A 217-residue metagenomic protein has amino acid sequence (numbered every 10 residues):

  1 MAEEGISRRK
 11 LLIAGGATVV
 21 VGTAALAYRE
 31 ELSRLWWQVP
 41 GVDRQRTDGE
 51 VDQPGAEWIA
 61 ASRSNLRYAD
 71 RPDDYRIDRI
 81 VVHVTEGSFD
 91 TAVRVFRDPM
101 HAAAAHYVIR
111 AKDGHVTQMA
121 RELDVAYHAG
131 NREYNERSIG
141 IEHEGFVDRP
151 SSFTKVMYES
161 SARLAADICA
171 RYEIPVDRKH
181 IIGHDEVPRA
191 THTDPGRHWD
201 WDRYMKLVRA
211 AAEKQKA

Functional and structural regions predicted by a protein language model:
A2-G130: N-terminal catalytic cores of peptidoglycan-degrading enzymes
A2-K10, G15-G16, A24-A61, A69 (+1 more regions): Basic/polar, cationic surfaces and motifs that engage anionic cell-wall and phosphate/carboxylate ligands
D74, P99, A129-E133, R149-S160: Extracytoplasmic/periplasmic, Sec-exported soluble proteins
V84, H143, D185: Residues immediately flanking
H101-A103, Q118-H128, F146-S151, R178-E186: Noncatalytic linker/hinge segments flanking ATPase motor cores
R132-H143: Short coil-to-beta-strand
